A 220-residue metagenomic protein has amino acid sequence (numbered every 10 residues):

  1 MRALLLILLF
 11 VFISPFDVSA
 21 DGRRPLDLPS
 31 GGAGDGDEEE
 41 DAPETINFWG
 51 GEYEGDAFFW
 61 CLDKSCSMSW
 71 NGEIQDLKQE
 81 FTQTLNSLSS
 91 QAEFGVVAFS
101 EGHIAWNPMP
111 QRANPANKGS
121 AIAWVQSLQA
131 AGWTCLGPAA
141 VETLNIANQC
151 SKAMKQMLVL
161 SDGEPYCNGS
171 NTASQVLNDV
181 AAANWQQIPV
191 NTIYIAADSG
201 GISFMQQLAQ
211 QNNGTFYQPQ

Functional and structural regions predicted by a protein language model:
L4-F12: Sec-dependent N-terminal signal peptides
A20-F59, K64-E73, P115: Acidic, polar low-complexity linker/tail segments
G32, G163-N212, Y217-P219: VWA/integrin I-like adhesion module and closely mimicked acidic/polar interface patches used
W49-F58, C66-V96, P110-G119, T134-C135 (+2 more regions): …and closely analogous acidic/polar surface helices at protein-protein or active-site interfaces in A-domain-like
G55-F58, S89-G95, S151-Q156, N184-N191 (+1 more regions): Loop/turn elements at helix/coil->beta-strand transitions in domains of secreted/extracellular proteins
D63-S65, L77, V96, T143 (+4 more regions): DG-centered beta-turn motif at the end of beta-strands
K64-S69, S100-A105, A130-W133, G163-C167 (+2 more regions): Solvent-exposed loop/turn segments at secondary-structure junctions within structured extracellular/periplasmic domains
I104-A105, M109-K155, P189, I193-F204: Von Willebrand factor
